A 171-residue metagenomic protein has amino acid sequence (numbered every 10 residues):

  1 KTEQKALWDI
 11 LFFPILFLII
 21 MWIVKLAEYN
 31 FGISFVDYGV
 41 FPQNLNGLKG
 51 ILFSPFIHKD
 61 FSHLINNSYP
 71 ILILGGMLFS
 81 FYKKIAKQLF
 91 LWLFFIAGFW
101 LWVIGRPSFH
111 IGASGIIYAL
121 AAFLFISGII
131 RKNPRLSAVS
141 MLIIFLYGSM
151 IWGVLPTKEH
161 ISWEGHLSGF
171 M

Functional and structural regions predicted by a protein language model:
K1-M171: A detector for small-residue-rich transmembrane helices and their helix-helix packing motifs
